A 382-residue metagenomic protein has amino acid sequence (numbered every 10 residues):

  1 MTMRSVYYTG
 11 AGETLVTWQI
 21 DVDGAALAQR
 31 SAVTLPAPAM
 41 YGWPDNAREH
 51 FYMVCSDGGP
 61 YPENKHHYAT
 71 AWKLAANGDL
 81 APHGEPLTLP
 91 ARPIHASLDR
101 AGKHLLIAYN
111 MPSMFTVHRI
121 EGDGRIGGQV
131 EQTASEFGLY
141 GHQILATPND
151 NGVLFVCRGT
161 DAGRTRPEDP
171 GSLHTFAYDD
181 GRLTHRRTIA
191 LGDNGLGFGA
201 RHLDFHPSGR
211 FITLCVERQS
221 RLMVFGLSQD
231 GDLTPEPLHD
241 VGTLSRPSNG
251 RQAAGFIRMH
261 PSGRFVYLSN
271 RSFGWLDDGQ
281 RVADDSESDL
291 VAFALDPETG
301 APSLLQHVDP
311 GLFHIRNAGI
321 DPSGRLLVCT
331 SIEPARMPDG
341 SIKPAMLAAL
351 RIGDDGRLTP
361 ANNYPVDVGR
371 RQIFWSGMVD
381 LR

Functional and structural regions predicted by a protein language model:
T9-E13, P60-H67, A108-S113, A162-G171 (+3 more regions): Short, solvent-exposed loop/turn segments at conserved positions within beta-propeller repeat blades
W18-A25, A71-D79, V117-I126, T175-L183 (+3 more regions): Short loop/turn segments immediately following beta-strands, especially the blade-tip and inter-blade linker loops
A28-T34, A81-L87, G128-A134, T184-D193 (+3 more regions): A short beta-strand motif characteristic of beta-propeller blades
P36-A47, L89-R100, S135-N151, D193-F211 (+4 more regions): Beta-rich, blade/repeat-based domains predominating in secreted/periplasmic proteins but also intracellular
L80-P148: Asp-box/WD-like beta-propeller blade repeats and closely related beta-sheet repeat scaffolds
A254-T299, S303-K343: Loop/turn-rich, solvent-exposed surfaces of beta-rich toroidal or solenoidal domains
E333, D339-D355, T359-R382: Blade-level signature of beta-propeller repeat domains, shared across WD40, Kelch, NHL, RCC1 and BNR/Asp-box propellers
